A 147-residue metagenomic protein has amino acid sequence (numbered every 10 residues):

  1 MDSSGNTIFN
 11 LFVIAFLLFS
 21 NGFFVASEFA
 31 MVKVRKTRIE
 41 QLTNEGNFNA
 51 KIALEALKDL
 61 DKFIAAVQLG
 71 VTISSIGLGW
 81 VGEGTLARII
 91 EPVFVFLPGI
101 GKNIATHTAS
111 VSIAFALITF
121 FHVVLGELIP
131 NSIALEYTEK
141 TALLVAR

Functional and structural regions predicted by a protein language model:
M1-R147: Membrane-embedded alpha-helical segments of inner-membrane proteins
